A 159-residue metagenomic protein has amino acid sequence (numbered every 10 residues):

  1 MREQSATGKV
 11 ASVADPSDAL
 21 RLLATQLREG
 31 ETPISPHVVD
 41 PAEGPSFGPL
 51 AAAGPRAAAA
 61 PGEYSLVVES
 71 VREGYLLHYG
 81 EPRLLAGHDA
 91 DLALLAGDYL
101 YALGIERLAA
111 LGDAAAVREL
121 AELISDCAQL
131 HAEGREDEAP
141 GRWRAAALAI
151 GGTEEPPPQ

Functional and structural regions predicted by a protein language model:
M1-Q26: Extreme N-terminal leader/anchor segments
S17-Q159: Mg2+-dependent prenyl diphosphate-binding active-site environment of isoprenoid biosynthetic enzymes
